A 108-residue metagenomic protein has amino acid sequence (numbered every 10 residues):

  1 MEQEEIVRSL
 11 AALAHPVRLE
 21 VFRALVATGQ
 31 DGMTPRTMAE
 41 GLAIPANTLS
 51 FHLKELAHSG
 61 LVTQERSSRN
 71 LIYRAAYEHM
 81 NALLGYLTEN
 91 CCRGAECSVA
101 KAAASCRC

Functional and structural regions predicted by a protein language model:
M1-E5, V26-A27, Y77-C108: Amphipathic alpha-helical dimerization/coiled-coil segments that flank or bridge DNA-binding/regulatory modules
E4-T48, S67-H79: N-terminal helix-turn-helix DNA-binding core of bacterial DNA-binding proteins
R8, H58-S59: A generic local structural motif
E40, A57-H58: Alpha-helical residues within the helix-turn-helix
L53-K54: Short, hydrophobic-biased segments on the C-terminal half of alpha helices that form "recognition helices"
E65-S67, C97: Conserved catalytic-core motifs of GNAT/GCN5-like acyltransferases
